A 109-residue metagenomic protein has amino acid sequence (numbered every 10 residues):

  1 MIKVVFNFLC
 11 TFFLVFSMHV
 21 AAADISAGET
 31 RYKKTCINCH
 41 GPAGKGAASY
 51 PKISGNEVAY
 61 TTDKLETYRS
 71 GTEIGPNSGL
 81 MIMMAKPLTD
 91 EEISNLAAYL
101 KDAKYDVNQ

Functional and structural regions predicted by a protein language model:
M1-K3: N-terminal secretory signal peptides that target proteins for export/translocation
N7-S17: Bacterial N-terminal signal peptides
V15-Y32, P42, G46-P51: Electrostatic cytochrome c docking/interface patches
K34-T35, A43, E57, E92: Short pre-active-site segment immediately N-terminal to redox-active cysteine/selenocysteine motifs in thiol-based
T35-P42, L96, L100: The canonical Cys-X-X-Cys-His
A47-S54, R69-Q109: Axial heme c-ligation environment in periplasmic c-type cytochrome domains
